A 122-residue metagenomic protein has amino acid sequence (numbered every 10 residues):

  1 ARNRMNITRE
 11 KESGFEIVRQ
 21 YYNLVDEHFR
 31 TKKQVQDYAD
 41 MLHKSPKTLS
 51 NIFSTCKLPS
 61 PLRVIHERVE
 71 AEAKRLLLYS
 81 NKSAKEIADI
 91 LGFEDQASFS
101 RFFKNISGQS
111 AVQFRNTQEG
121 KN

Functional and structural regions predicted by a protein language model:
A1-N23, E27-M41, T55-R63, E67: Short, Lys/Arg-enriched, Trp-marked, Pro/Gly-tolerant hinge/linker segments that flank
R30-T31, Y79, L91, I106: Helix-turn-helix/winged-helix DNA-binding modules
V35, P46, A84, S100: Helix-turn-helix DNA-binding elements, focusing on the entry/boundary residues of the two helices that contact DNA
L42, L91-G92, F103: Core residues of bacterial helix-turn-helix
L49-S50, S98-F99, F103: Short hydrophobic/aromatic patch on the recognition helix
T55-Q96, Q113-N122: Terminal helix-turn-helix DNA-binding modules in bacterial transcription factors
